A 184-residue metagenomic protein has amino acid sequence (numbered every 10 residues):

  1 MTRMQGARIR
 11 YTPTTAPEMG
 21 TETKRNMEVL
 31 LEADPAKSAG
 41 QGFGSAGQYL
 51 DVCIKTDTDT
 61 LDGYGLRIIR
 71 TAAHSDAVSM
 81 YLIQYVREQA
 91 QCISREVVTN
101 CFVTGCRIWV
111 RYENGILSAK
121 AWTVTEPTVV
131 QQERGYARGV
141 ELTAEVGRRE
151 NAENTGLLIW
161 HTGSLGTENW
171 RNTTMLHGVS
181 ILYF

Functional and structural regions predicted by a protein language model:
T2-Y81: Secretory/extracellular carbohydrate-interaction modules and structurally similar beta-sandwich "look-alikes"
K24-N26, Q131-Q132, A137-F184: Ligand-recognition surfaces built from glycine- and aromatic
N26-D34, D51-C53, G65-R67, R107-E113 (+3 more regions): Residues within well-ordered beta-strands of beta-sheet-rich folds
V29, N100-A144: Carbohydrate-binding surfaces in secreted/extracellular proteins
A33-K37, T58, V86, Y112-N114 (+1 more regions): Beta-strand elements of well-folded, non-transmembrane domains
C53-D57, I83-Y85, K120-V124, F184: Predominantly extracellular/luminal cell-surface or secreted proteins
D59-A72, Q91, T125-L142: Acidic Ser/Thr/Pro-rich low-complexity disordered segments that often serve as glycosylated linkers/stalks around
Q84-W109: Short, aromatic/His-centered strand-loop micro-motif at the edge of beta-sheets
